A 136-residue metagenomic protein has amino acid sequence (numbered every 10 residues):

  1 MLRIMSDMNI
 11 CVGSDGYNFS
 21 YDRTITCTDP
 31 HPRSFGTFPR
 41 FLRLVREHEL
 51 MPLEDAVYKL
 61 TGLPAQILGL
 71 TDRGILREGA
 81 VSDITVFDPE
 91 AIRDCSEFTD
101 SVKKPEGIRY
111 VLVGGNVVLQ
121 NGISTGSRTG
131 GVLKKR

Functional and structural regions predicted by a protein language model:
L2-N9, S14-D15, T85-T129: C-terminal cap of metal-dependent C-N hydrolases
R3-P89: His/Asp/Glu-enriched, well-ordered alpha-helical/loop segment that forms or immediately abuts the divalent-metal
R33, K59, K103-K104, K134-K135: Context-gated lysine
G36-P39, R109-V113, K135-R136: Glycine-rich loops and low-complexity Gly/Arg-rich segments that provide flexible linkers or classic glycine-based
R128-R136: Long, low-complexity intrinsically disordered regions
